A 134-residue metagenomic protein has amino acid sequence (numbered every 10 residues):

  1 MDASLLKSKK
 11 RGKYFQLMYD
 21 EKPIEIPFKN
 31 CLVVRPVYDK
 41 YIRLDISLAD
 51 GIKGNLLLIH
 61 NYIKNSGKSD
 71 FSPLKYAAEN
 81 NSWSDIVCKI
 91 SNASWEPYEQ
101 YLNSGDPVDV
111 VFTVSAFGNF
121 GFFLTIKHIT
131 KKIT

Functional and structural regions predicted by a protein language model:
M1-W83: OB-fold ssDNA-binding interfaces and closely related basic DNA-contact patches used across DNA replication/repair
E21, L48-D50, V114-G118, T130: Beta-strand elements of well-folded, non-transmembrane domains
L44, V108-V110, F122-L124: Hydrophobic residues positioned within well-ordered beta-strands of beta-sheet architectures
A77, K89, F123-K127: Short, acidic/hydrophobic/Gly-rich beta-strand patch recurrent on exposed beta strands that often constitutes part
S82-P97: A beta-strand/beta-hairpin structural motif
S94-V111: Short nucleic-acid-contacting surface segments enriched for D/E, G, S/T with interspersed K/R
Y101-N103, S115-G121: Single-stranded nucleic-acid-binding OB-fold domains
G118-T134: OB-fold/S1-family single-stranded nucleic acid-binding modules
